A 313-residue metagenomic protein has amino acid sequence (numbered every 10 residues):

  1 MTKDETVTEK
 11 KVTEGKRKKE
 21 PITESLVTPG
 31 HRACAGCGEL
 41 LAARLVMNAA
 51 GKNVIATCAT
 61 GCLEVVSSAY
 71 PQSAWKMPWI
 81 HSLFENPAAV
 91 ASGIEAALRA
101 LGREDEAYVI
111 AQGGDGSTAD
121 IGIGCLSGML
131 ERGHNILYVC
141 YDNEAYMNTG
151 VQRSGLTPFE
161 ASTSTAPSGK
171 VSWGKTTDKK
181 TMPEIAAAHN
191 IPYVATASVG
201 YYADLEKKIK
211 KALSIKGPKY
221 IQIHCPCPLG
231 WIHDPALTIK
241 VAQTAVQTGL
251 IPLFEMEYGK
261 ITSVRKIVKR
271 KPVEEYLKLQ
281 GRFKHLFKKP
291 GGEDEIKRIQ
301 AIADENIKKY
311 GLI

Functional and structural regions predicted by a protein language model:
M1-E14: Intrinsically disordered, compositionally biased charged tails
E14-Y138, V151, G155-A161, K175: Cofactor-binding active-site loop characterized by glycine-rich and histidine/acidic residues
K18-I22, G30, D105, S154-K211: Conserved thiamine diphosphate
C37-L41, E85-A89, G124, T177-T181 (+3 more regions): Conserved active-site and cofactor/substrate-binding residues in soluble primary-metabolism enzymes
L63-E64, N143-N148, P228-G230: Short gly/pro/ser/thr-enriched loop/turn and capping motifs at secondary-structure boundaries
C140, A195-A197, Y220-H224: Short, conserved beta-strand edge motifs with alternating hydrophobic and charged residues
L205-I313: Glycine/aspartate-rich loop-and-adjacent alpha/beta segment that forms the canonical ThDP
